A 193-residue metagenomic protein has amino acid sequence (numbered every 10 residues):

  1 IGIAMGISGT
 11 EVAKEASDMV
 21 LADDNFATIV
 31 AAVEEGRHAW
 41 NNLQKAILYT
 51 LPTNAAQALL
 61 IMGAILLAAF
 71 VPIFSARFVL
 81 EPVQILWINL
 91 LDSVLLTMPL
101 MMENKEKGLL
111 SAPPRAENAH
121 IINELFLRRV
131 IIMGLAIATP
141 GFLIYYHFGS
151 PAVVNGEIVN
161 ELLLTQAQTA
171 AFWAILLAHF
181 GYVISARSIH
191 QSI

Functional and structural regions predicted by a protein language model:
G6-Q191: Membrane-embedded transport module
